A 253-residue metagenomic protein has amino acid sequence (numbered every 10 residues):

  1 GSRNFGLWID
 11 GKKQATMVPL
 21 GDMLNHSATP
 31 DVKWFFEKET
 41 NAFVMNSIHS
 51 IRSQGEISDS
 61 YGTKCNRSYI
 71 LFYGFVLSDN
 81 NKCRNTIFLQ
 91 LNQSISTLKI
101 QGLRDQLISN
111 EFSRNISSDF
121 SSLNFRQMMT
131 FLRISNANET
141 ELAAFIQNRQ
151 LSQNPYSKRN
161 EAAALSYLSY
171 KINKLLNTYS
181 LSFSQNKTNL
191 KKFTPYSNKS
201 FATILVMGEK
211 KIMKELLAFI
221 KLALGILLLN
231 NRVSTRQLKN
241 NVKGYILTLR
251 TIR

Functional and structural regions predicted by a protein language model:
G1-R253: Long, positively charged leader/targeting segments at protein N-termini
